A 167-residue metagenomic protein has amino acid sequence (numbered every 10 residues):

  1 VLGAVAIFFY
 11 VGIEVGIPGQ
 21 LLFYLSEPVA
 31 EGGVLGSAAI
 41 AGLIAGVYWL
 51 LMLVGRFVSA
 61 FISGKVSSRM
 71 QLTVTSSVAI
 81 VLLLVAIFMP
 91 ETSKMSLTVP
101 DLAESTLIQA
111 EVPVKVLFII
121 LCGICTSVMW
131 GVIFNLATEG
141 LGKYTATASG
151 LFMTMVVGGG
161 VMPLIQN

Functional and structural regions predicted by a protein language model:
V1-G46: Extracytoplasmic gate region of multi-pass secondary transporters
G12, G16, I124-V132, G159-G160: Hydrophobic transmembrane alpha-helices of Major Facilitator Superfamily
L22, S59, V161-N167: Small-residue (Gly/Pro/Ala) motifs that create kinks and tight helix-helix packing interfaces
G42-W49, I119, F152-M153: Short hydrophobic/aromatic, small-residue-rich stretches within specific transmembrane helices of secondary active
W49-V54, V156-G158: Short hydrophobic/small-residue motifs within alpha-helical transmembrane segments of multi-pass transporter-like
V54-S68, S93: Helix-to-loop junctions at the C-terminal end of transmembrane segments in multipass secondary transporters
S67-I133: C-terminal transmembrane helical hairpin of 12-TM major facilitator-type secondary transporters
T126-G150: Intracellular juxtamembrane helix-capping segments at the cytosolic ends of symmetry-related transmembrane helices
